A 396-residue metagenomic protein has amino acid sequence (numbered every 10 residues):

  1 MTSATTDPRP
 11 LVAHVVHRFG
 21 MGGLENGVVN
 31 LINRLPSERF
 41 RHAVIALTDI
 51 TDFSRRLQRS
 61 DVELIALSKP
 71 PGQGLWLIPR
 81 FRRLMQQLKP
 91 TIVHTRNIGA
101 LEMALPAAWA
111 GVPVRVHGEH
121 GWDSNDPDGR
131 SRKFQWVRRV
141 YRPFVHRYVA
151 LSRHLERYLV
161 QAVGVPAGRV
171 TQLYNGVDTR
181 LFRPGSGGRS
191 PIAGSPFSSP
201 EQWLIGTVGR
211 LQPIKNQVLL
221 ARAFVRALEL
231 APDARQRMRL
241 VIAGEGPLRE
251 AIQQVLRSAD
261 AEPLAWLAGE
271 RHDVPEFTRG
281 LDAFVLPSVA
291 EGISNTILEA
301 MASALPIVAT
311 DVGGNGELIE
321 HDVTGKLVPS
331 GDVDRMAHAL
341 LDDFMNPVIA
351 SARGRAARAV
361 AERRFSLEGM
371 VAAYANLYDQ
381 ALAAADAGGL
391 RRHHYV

Functional and structural regions predicted by a protein language model:
D7-P10, H14-G22, N26-W76, R169-Q172 (+1 more regions): N-terminal strand-loop element at the rim of the active site of nucleotide-sugar-dependent glycosyltransferases
G22-N30, W203, T207-E229, P247-Q254 (+3 more regions): A conserved mid-protein helix/loop that constitutes part of the nucleotide-sugar donor-binding site
A46, P306-A309, I319: Short hydrophobic beta-strand element within catalytic cores of glycosyltransferases and related nucleotide-activated
I65, P143-G188, G388, Y395: Donor nucleotide-sugar binding/catalytic pocket of nucleotide-sugar-dependent glycosyltransferases
Q253-G269: Nucleotide-activated donor-binding/catalytic signature segment of Leloir-type glycosyltransferases, i.e., the conserved
E270, V289: Aromatic "clamp/platform" in nucleotide-sugar-dependent glycosyltransferases that forms part of the donor/acceptor
E320-D322, K326-V333, D342-V348: Conserved acidic donor-binding segment of nucleotide-sugar-dependent glycosyltransferases
I349-R364, M370-N376: A short, well-ordered alpha-helix in the C-terminal region of glycosyltransferases
